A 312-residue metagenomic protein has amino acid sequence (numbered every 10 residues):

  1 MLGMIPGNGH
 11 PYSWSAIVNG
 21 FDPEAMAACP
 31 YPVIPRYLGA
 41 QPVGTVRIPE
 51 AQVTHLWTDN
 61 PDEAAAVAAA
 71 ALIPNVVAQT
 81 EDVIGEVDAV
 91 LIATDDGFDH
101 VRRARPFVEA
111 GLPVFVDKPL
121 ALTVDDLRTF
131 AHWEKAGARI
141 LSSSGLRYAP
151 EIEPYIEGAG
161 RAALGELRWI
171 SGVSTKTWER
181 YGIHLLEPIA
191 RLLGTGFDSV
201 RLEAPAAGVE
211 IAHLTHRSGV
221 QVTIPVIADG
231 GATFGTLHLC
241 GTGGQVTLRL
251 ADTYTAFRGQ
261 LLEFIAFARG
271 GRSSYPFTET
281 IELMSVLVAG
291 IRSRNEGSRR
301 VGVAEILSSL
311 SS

Functional and structural regions predicted by a protein language model:
M1-A110, P205-E210, H216-G219, S293-R294 (+1 more regions): N-terminal glycine-/serine-/threonine-rich beta1-alpha1-beta2 phosphate-ribose binding loop of Rossmann-like
P11, A64, I152, L185-L186 (+3 more regions): A general structural signal for well-ordered alpha-helical segments in protein cores
Q41-G44, D82, E86-T94, F267-S312: C-terminal helix-rich "cap/oligomerization" subdomain common to oxidoreductases
G111, G137, G297-S298: Glycine-centered short loops/turns at secondary-structure junctions
F115, L120-R180: A contiguous active-site-proximal alpha/beta segment in oxidoreductase catalytic domains
F130, Y155, E263-F264, G290: Generic hydrophobic alpha-helical segments
L167-A232, T278-S285: Rossmann-like dinucleotide-binding domain that binds NAD(P)(H)
G231-R272: Interdomain hinge/lid region at the active-site interface of Rossmann-like NAD(P)-dependent oxidoreductases
